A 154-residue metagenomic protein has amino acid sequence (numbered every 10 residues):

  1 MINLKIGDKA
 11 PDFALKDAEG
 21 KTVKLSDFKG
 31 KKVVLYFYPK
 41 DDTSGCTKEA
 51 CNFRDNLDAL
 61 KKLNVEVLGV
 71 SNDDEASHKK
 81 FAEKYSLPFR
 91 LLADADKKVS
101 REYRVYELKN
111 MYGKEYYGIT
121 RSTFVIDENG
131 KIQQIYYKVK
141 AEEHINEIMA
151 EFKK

Functional and structural regions predicted by a protein language model:
M1-K154: Chalcogenol-based redox active-site neighborhoods
